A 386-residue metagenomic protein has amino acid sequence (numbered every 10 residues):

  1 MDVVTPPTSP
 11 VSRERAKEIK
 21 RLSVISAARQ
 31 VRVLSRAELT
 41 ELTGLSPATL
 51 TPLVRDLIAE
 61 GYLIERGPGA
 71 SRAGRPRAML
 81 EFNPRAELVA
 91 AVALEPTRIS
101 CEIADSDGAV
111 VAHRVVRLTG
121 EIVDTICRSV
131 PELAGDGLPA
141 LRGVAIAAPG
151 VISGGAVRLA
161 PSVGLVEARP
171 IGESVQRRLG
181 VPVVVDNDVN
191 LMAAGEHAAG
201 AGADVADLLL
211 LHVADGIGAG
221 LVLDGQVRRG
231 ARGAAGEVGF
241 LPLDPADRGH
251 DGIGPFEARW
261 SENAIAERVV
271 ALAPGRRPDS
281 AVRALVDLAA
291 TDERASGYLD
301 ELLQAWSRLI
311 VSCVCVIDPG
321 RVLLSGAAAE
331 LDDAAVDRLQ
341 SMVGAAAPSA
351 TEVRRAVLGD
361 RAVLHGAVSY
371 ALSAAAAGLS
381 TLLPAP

Functional and structural regions predicted by a protein language model:
M1-P68, R72-R117, E121-G135, P139-A140 (+1 more regions): ATP-binding/phosphotransfer module of carbohydrate and carboxylate kinases, centering on a glycine-rich
Q30-V31, V163, A199, A214 (+1 more regions): Short helix-capping/turn signature of helix-turn-helix
M79, V89-A93, L141-A145, L208-H212 (+1 more regions): Short glycine-aspartate micro-motif
R85, S106, S153, L223-D224: Short, ordered coil/turn segments that flank beta-strands lining enzyme active or ligand-binding pockets
V110-D207, D251, A334-A345: Glycine-rich phosphate-binding loop and adjoining helix at the ATP-binding site of ATP-dependent phosphoryl-transfer
H113-V115, I122, V166-E167, S174-R294: Glycine/GP-enriched mid-protein hinge/lid loop-to-helix segment characteristic of carbohydrate kinases
A148, V213-D215, R321, G326-A327: Short secondary-structure boundary segments
